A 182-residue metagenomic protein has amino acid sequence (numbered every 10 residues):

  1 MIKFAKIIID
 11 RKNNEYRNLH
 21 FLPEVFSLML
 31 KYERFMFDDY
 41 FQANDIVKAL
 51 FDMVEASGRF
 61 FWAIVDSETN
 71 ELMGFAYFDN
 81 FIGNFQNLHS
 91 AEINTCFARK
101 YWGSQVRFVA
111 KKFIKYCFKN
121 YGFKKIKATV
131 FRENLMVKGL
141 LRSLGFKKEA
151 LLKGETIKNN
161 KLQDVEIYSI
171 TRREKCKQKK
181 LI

Functional and structural regions predicted by a protein language model:
M1-M29, F61-I182: Acyl-donor (CoA/ACP) binding surface of acyl/acetyltransferases
N14-E15, M36-D39: Short, N-terminal intrinsically disordered low-complexity segments that are rich in Pro/Gly and polar/charged residues
R34-F37, K100-Y101: Short, polar/flexible loop-turn hinges at active-site or ligand-entry regions and domain interfaces
D39-R59: Active-site rim helix/loop that mediates acceptor-substrate recognition in acyltransferases
